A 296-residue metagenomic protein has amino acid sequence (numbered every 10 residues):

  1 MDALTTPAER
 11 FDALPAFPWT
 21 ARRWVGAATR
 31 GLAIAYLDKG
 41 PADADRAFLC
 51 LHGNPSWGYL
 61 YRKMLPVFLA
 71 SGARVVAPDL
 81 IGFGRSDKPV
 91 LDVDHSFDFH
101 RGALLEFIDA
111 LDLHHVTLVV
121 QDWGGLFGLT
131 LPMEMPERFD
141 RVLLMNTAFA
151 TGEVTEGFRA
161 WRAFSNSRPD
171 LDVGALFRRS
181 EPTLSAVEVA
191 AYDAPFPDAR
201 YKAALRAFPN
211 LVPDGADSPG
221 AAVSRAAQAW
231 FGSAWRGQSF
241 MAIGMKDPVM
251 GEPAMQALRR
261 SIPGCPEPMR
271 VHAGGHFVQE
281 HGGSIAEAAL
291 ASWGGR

Functional and structural regions predicted by a protein language model:
W24, T29, L37, A70 (+2 more regions): Active-site loop/oxyanion-hole signature of alpha/beta-hydrolase fold enzymes
L37-R85: Conserved HGGG/HGGXW glycine-rich cap/lid loop of the alpha/beta-hydrolase fold
L49-G53, Q121, I243: The conserved beta1-alpha1 loop
H114-E153: Conserved hydrolase catalytic core segment
T151-F208: Helix-rich cap/lid subdomain of alpha/beta-hydrolase
Y201-R260, R270: Conserved serine/cysteine hydrolase catalytic core
I262-H276: Catalytic histidine neighborhood in serine/cysteine hydrolases with alpha/beta-hydrolase-type architecture
G274-S284: Catalytic histidine-centered segment of alpha/beta-hydrolase-like enzymes
